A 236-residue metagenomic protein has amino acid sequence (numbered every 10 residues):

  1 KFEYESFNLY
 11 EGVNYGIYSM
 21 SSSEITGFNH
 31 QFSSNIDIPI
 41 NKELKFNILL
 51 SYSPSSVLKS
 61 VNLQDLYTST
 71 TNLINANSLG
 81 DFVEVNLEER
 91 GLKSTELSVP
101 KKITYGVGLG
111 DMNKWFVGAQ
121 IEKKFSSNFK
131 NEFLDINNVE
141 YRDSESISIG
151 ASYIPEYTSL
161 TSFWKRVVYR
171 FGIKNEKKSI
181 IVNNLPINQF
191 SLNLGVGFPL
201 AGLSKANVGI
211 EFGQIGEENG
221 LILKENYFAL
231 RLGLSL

Functional and structural regions predicted by a protein language model:
K1-L236: Outer-membrane beta-barrel porins/channels
